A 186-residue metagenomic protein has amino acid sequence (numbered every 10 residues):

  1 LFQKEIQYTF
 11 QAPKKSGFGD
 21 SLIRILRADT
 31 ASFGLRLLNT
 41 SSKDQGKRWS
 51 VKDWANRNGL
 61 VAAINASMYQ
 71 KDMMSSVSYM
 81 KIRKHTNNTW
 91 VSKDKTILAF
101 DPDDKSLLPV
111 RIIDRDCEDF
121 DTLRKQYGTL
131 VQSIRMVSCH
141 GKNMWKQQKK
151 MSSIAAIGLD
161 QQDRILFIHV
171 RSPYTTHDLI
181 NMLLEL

Functional and structural regions predicted by a protein language model:
L1-W90: Zymogen propeptides
D20-I25, D94-K95, M151-A156: Short glycine-rich loop/turn motifs
S21, D104-S106, D160-L166: Beta-strand-turn-beta hairpins that frame and shape the catalytic cleft of phosphate-ester-processing enzymes
T40-Q45, I112-E118, V170-Y174: Short, solvent-exposed aromatic-acidic interface loops
Q45-W49, E118-R124, T175-M182: A short, polar/proline- and glycine-enriched secondary-structure boundary/capping micro-motif
V61-N65, A99, G158, L166-I168: Structural recognition of the beta-strand scaffold that forms the well-ordered cores of secreted hydrolase catalytic
Y69-M144: Active-site-adjacent helix-turn-beta-strand microarchitecture at beta-sheet edges that either contains or buttresses
Y127-L186: Domain-core and long-helix interface of multi-subunit machines
